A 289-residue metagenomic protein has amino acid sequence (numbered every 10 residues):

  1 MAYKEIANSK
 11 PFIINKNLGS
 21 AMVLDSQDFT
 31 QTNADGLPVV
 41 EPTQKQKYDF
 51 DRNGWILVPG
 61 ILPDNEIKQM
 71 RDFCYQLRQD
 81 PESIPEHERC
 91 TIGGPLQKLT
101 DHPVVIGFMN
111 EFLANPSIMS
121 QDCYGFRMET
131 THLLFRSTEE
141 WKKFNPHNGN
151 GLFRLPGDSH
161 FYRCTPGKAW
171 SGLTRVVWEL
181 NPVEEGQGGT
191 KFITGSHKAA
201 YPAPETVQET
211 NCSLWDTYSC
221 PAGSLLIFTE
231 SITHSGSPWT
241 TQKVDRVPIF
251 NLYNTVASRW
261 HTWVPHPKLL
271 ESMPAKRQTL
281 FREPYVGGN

Functional and structural regions predicted by a protein language model:
Y3, N8, L18, S26 (+4 more regions): Non-heme Fe(II) oxygenase catalytic core, chiefly the N-lobe of the double-stranded beta-helix
Y3-N15, G19, V23-D35, L225-I227 (+1 more regions): Non-heme Fe(II)/2-oxoglutarate
A34-P42: Extreme N-terminus of proteins, especially the signal/transit-peptide cleavage junction and the first residues
V40, I56, G60, K98 (+3 more regions): Helix-turn-helix-type domain boundary/helix-start signal
